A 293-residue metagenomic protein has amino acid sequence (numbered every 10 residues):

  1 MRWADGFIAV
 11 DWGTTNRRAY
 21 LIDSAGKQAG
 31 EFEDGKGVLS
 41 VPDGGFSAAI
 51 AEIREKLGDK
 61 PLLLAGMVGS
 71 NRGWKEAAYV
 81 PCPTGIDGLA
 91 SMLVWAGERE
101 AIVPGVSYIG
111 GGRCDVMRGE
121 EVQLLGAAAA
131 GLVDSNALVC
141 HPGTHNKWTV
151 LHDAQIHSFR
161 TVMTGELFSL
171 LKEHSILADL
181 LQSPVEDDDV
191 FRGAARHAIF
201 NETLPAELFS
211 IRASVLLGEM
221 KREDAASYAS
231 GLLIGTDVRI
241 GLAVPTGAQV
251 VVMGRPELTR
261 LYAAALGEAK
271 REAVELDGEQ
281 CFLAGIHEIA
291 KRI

Functional and structural regions predicted by a protein language model:
G6-G45, L276: Short glycine-rich, Thr/Ser-proximal phosphate-binding strand/loop in the N-terminal lobe of ATP-dependent enzymes
F7-D11, P61-L63, A137-H141, V251-V252: Short glycine-aspartate micro-motif
N16, G247-A265: Glycine-rich phosphate-binding loops at beta-strand->alpha-helix junctions
Q28-P61, G69-E76, L177-L180: N-terminal phosphate-binding loop and adjacent alpha-helix
L57-C114: Short beta-strand-loop/turn "lid" adjacent to the catalytic site in phosphate-handling enzymes
I109-H197, N201: Glycine-rich phosphate-binding loop plus the immediately following alpha-helix
H197-I240: Adenine-nucleotide phosphate-binding core of ATP-dependent small-molecule kinases
R239, V274-I293: Glycine-rich phosphate-binding/hydrolytic loop that grips phosphoryl groups
